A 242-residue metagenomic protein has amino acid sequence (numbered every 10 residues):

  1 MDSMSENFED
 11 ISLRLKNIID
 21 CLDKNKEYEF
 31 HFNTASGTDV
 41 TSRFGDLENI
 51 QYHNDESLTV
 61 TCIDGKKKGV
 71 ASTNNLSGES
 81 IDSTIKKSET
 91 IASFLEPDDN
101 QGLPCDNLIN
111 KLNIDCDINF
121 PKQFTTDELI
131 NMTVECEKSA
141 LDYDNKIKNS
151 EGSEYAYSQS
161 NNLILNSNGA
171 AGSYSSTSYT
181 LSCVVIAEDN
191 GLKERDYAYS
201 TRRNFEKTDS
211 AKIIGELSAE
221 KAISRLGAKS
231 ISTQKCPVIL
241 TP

Functional and structural regions predicted by a protein language model:
M1-P242: Active-site bordering "gate/hinge" segments that shape substrate access to catalytic or cofactor-binding pockets
